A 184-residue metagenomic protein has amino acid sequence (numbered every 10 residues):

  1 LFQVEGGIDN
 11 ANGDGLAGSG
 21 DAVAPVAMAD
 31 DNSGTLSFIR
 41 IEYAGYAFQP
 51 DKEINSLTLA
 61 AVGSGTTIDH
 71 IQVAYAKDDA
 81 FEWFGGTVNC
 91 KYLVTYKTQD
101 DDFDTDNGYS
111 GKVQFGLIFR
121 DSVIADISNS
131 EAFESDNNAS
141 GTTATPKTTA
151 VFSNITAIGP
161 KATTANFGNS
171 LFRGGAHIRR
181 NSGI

Functional and structural regions predicted by a protein language model:
L1-I184: Beta-strand/loop edge motif enriched in small/polar residues
